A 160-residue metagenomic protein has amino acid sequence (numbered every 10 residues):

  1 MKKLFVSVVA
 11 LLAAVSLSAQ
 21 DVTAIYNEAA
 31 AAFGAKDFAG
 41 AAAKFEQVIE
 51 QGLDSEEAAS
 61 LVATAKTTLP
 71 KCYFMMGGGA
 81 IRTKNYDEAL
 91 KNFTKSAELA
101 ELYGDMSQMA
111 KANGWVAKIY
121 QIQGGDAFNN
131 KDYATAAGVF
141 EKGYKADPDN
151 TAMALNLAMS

Functional and structural regions predicted by a protein language model:
F33, I81, Q121, F128-N129: Position-specific recognition of the canonical hydrophobic site in helix A of tetratricopeptide repeat
L53, E101, P148-D149: Short coil turns that delineate tetratricopeptide repeat
L61-T68, M75, Q108, W115 (+2 more regions): Canonical tetratricopeptide repeat
